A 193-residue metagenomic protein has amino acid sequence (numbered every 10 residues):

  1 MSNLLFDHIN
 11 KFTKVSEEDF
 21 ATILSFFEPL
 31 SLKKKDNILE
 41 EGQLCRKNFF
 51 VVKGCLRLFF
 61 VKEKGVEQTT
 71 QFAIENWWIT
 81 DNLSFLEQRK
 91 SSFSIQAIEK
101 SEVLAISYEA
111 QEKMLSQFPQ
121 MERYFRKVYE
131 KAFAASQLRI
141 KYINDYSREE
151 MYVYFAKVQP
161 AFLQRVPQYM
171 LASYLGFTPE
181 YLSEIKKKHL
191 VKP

Functional and structural regions predicted by a protein language model:
M1-E28, S84: Cyclic nucleotide-binding regulatory module and flanking cytosolic helices
L4-D7, A132-K141: Short, Lys/Arg-enriched N-terminal segment that forms or immediately precedes the first helix of a structured domain
E28, N37, C55-F60, E102-V103: Short beta-strand segments in beta-sandwich/barrel cores
P29-L30, R46-V51, T70-Q71: His/acidic/aromatic-lined binding-pocket segments of jelly-roll/cupin-type domains and related regulatory beta-sandwich
K35, R46-R57, K64, N76: Glycine- and acidic-residue-biased ligand/ion/polar-headgroup-sensing regions
I38-Q43: Short phosphate-coordinating micro-motif centered on Lys-Gly-acidic
T69-R126: Cyclic-nucleotide recognition modules
Y146-P193: Phosphate-/nucleic-acid-contacting segments
